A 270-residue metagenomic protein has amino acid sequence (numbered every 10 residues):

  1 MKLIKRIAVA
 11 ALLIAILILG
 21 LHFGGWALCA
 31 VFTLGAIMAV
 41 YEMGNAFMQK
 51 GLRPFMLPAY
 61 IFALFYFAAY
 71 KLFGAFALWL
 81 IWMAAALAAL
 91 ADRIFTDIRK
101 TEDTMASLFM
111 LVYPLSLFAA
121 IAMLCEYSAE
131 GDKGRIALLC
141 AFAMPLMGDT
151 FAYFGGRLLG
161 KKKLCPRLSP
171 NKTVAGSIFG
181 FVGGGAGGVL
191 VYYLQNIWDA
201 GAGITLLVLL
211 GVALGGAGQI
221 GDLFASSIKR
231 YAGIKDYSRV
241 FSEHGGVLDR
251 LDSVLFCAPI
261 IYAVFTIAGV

Functional and structural regions predicted by a protein language model:
M1-V212: Membrane-embedded alpha-helical bundles of polytopic integral membrane proteins
M147-F151, I178, L248-A258: Membrane-embedded alpha-helical segments of transport systems, primarily multispan ion/solute transporters
Y153-G156, K229, C257: Generic transmembrane alpha-helix signature in multi-pass membrane proteins, especially transporters/channels
A217-G218: Hydrophobic, small-residue-rich transmembrane alpha-helices and their short perimembrane loops in multi-pass membrane
R230-S253: Interfacial loop-to-transmembrane junctions
A263-V270: Juxtamembrane boundary at the C-terminal end of a transmembrane helix
